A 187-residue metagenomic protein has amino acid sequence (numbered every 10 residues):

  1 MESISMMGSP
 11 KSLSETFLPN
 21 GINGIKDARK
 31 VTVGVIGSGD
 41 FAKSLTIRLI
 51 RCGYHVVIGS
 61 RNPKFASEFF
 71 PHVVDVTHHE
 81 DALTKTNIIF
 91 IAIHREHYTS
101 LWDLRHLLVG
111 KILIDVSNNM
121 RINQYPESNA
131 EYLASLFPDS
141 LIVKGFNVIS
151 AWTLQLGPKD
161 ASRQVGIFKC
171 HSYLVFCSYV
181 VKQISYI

Functional and structural regions predicted by a protein language model:
E2-E68, H72: NAD(P)+-binding Rossmann beta1-loop-alpha1 motif at the extreme N-terminus of oxidoreductases
A28-T32, G110, Q164: Phosphate-coordination loops involved in phosphoryl transfer and adenosine-cofactor binding
V31, N123-S128, V175-S178, Q183 (+1 more regions): Structural/interface elements that position substrates and couple domains in central-metabolism enzymes
G53, K85-N87, K111, F137-S140: Short, well-ordered alpha-helix to beta-strand connector turns
V57, R121, E131, L156-V175 (+1 more regions): Short beta-strand and adjoining strand-loop segment in the mid-core of the Rossmann-like NAD(P)-dependent dehydrogenase
K64, F70-R121: Rossmann-like NAD(P)-binding element
L104-G110, F137, D160-S162: Short, conserved loop/helix-junction motifs that constitute active-site signature segments in enzyme catalytic cores
V116-A161: Rossmann-fold NAD(P)-binding glycine/threonine-rich loop
